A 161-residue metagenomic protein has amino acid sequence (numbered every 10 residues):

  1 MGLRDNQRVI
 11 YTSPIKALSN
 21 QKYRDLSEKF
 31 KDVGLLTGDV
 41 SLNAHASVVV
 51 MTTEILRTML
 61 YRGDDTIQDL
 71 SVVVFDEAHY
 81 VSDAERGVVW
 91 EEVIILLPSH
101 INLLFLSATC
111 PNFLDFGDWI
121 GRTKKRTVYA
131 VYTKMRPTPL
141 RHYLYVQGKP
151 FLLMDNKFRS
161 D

Functional and structural regions predicted by a protein language model:
M1-V146: Conserved P-loop/Walker A NTP-binding site and adjacent catalytic elements of P-loop NTPases
T138-D161: Conserved P-loop NTPase
